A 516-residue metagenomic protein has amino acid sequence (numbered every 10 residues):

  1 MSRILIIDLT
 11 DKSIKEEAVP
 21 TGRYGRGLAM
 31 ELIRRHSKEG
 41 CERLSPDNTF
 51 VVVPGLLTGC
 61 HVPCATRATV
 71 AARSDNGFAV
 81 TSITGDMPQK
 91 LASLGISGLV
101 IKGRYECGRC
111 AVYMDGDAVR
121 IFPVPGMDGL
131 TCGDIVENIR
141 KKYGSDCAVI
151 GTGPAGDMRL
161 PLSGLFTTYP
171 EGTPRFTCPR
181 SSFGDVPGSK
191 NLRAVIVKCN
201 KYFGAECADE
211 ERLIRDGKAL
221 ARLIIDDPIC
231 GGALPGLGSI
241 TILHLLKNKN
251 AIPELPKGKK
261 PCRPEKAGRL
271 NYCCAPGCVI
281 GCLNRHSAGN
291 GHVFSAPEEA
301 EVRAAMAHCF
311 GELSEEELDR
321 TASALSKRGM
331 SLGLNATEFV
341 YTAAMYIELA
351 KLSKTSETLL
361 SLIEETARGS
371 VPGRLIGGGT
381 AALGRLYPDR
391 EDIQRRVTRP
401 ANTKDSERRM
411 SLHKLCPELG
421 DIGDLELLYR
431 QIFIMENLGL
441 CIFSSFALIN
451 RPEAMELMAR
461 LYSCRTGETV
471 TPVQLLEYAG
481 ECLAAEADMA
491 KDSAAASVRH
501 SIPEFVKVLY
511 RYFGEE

Functional and structural regions predicted by a protein language model:
M1-R180, G184, S189, R193-C199 (+2 more regions): Protein-protein interaction/assembly regions in multi-subunit complexes
I7-D8, I14, Y24, R140-E516: Extended C-terminal regions of large enzymes
